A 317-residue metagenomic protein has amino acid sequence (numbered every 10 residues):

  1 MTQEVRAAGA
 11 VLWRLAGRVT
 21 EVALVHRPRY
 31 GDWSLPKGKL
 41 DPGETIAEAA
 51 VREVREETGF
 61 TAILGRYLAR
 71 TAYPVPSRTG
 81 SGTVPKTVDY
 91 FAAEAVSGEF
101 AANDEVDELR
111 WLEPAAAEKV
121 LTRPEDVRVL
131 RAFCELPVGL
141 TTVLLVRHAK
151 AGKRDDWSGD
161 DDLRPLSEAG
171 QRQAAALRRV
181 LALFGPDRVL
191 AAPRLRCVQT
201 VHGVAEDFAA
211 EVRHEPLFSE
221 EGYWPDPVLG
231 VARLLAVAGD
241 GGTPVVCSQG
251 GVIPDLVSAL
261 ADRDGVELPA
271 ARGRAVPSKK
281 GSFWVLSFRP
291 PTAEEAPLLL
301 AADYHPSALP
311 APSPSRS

Functional and structural regions predicted by a protein language model:
M1-L35, V143-H148: N-terminal strand-loop-strand
R18-T61, W157-R164: Conserved Nudix-box catalytic region and its N-terminal flanking loop in Nudix hydrolases and closely related
G31-D32, G98-K153, D162: Nudix hydrolase/Nudix homology domain
G38, G139-P225, P254, R263-D264 (+2 more regions): Active-site-proximal alpha-helix that buttresses catalytic centers in soluble enzyme cores
L40-I63, T71-E125: Unchanged
T61-R70, A210-P216: A short coil-to-beta-strand element that immediately follows conserved catalytic motifs
T142-L144, D240-G251: Generic beta-sheet signal
R172, A176-R188, A210, E220-G242 (+1 more regions): Acidic, low-complexity terminal tails and accessory targeting/binding regions of phosphate-metabolizing enzymes
